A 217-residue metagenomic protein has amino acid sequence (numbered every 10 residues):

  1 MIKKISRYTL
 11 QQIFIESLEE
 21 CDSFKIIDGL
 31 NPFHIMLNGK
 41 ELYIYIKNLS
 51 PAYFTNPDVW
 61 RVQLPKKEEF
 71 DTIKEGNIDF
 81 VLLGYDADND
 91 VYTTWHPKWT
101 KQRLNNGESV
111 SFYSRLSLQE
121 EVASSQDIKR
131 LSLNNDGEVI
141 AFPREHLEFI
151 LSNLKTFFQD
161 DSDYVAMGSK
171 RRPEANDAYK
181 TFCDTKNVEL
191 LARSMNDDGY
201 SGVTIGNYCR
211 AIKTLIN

Functional and structural regions predicted by a protein language model:
M1-N38: Acidic-basic catalytic patches of nuclease active cores, encompassing PD-(D/E)XK and other metal-cofactor nuclease
M36-Q63, P97-T100: Active-site ExK catalytic segment of metal-dependent nucleases
L42, I46-A52, K74-G76, G84-Y85 (+2 more regions): N-terminal nucleotide-handling cores and adjacent loading/scaffold lobes of large enzymes and macromolecular assemblies
Y53-D79: Short linear interaction motifs
I73-K98: Elongated alpha-helical scaffolds
V91-K170: Polybasic, proline/glycine-rich intrinsically disordered low-complexity segments
S169-D197: N-terminal DNA-binding module of tyrosine recombinases/phage integrases
D197-N217: Non-catalytic DNA-binding core/recognition domains of DNA-processing enzymes
